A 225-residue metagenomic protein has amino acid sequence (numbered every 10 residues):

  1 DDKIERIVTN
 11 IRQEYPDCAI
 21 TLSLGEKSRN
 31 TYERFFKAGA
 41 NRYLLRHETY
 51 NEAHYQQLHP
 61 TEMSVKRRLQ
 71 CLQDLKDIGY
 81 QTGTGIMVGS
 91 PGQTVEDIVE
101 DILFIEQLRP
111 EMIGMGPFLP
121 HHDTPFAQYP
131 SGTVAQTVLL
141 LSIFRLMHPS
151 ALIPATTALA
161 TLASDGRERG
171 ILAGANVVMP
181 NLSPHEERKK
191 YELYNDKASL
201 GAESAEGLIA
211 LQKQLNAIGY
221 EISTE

Functional and structural regions predicted by a protein language model:
D1-D2, R6-L72, Q81-V88, E111-G114: Core AdoMet radical
D1-I4, R68, T94, I98 (+1 more regions): Aromatic/hydrophobic pocket-lining residues that form the small-molecule binding cavity in soluble enzyme cores
D2-E5, F36-K37, Q57-E62, I98-E100 (+3 more regions): Short low-complexity, flexible loop/linker segments enriched in glycine and/or proline with clustered acidic
I11, F35, L72-L75, I105 (+2 more regions): Generic structural signal for hydrophobic
E14, E106-E225: Auxiliary Fe-S-binding modules of radical SAM enzymes
I20-S23, K27, C71-E96, M115-G132 (+1 more regions): Conserved strand-turn element in the central/C-terminal portion of the radical SAM core barrel that lines
K27-K37, P91-I105, A160-A173: Catalytic cores of alpha/beta
